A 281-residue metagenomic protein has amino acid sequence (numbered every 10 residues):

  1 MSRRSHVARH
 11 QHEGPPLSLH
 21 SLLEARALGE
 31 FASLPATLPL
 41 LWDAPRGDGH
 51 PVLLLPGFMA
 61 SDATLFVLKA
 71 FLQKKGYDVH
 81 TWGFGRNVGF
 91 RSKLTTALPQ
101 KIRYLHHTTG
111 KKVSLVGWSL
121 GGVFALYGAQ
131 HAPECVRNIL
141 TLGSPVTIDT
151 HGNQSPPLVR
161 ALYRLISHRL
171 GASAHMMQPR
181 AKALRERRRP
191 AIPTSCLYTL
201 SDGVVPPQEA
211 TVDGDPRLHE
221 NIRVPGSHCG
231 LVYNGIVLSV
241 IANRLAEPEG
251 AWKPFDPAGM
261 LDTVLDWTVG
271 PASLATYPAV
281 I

Functional and structural regions predicted by a protein language model:
M1-V52, L65, A70, K75 (+2 more regions): Flexible, membrane-associating and regulatory peripheral segments of lipid-active enzymes
V7-H10, T37, G47-H50, L54 (+6 more regions): Generic, low-specificity signal for short hydrophobic/alpha-helical stretches with a mild N-terminal bias, encompassing
E13-P15, P45, L126, A191 (+1 more regions): N-terminal hydrophobic alpha-helix used for membrane targeting or insertion
A25-L38, L98, L162-I166, P207: Generic hydrophobic, helix-prone segments enriched in Leu/Val/Ile
G49-H50, K93, Q100, S119 (+2 more regions): Short, surface-exposed, charged/polar-biased interaction segments
H50-A63, V67, Q73-R187, L197 (+1 more regions): Serine-dependent carboxylesterase/thioesterase catalytic core of lipase-like alpha/beta-hydrolase/SGNH enzymes
Q130-H131, V136-I281: Helical cap/lid subdomain of alpha/beta-hydrolase-fold lipid enzymes that gates access to the catalytic pocket
